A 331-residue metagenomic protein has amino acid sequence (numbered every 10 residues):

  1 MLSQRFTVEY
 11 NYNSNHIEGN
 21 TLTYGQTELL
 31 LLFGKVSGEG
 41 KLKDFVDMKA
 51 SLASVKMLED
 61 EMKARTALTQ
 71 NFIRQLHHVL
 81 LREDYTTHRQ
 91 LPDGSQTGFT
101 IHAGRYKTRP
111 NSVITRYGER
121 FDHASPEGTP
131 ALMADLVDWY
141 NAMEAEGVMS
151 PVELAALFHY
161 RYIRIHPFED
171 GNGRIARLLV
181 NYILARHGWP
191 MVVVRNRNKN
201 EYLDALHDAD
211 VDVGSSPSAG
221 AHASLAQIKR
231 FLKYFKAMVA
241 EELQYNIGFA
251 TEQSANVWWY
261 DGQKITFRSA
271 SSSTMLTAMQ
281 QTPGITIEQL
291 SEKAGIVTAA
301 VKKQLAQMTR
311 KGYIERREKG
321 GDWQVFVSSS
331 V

Functional and structural regions predicted by a protein language model:
M1-D170, R174-V331: FIC/Doc superfamily catalytic core
